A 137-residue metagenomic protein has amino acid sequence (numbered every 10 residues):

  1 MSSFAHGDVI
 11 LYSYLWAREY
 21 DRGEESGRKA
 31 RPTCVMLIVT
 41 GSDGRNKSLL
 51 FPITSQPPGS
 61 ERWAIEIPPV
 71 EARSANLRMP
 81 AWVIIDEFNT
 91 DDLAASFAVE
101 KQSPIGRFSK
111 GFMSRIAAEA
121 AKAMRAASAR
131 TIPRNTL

Functional and structural regions predicted by a protein language model:
M1-S2, T54: Intrinsically disordered, low-complexity segments enriched in Ser/Pro/Gly/Ala and basic residues
S2, S60, I67-L137: C-terminal terminal-subdomain/extension
L15-E19: Short, charged beta-turn/beta-strand-edge "cap" motif at the junction between a beta-strand and an adjacent loop
R22-A30, M36-R73: Compact nucleic-acid interaction/catalytic patches
